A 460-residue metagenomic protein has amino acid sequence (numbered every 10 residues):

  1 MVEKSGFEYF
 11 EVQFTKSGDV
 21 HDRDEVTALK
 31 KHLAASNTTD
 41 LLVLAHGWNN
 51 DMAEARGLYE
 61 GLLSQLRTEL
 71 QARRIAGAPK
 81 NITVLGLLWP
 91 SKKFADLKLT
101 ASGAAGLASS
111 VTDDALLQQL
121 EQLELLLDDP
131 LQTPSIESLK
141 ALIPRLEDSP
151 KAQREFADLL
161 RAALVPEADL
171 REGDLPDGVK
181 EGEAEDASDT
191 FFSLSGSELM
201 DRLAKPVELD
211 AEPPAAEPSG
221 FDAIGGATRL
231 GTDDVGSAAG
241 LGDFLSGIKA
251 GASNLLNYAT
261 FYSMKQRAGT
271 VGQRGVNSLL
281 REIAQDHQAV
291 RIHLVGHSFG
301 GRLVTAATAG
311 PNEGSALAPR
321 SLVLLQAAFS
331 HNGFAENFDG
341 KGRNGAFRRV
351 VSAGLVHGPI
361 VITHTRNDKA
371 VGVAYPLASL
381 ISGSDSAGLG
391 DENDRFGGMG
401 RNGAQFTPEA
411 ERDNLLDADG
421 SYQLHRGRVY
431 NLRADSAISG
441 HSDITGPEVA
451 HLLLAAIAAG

Functional and structural regions predicted by a protein language model:
M1-A34, N49-A53, N81: N-terminal charged/capping segments associated with class I S-adenosyl-L-methionine
M1-D19, W89-K93, K98-P134, S193 (+3 more regions): Lipolytic serine-hydrolase domain surface
A28-H32, Q65-E69, S278-I283, G310: A generic secondary-structure signal
A35-K98, R154-D158, A162-L245, N277: Short, surface-exposed "cap/lid" segments of acyl-processing enzymes
L44-A45, V295, T363: Short hydrophobic segments within beta-strands
A53, D113-D114, P144-L146, L160 (+7 more regions): Extended recognition/assembly regions associated with phosphoester-bond processing machinery
L120-E181: A cross-taxonomic marker for long C-terminal extensions/tails that follow the last structured domain
V295-G300, V304: Gly/Ala-rich beta-loop-alpha elbow adjacent to hydrolase catalytic centers
